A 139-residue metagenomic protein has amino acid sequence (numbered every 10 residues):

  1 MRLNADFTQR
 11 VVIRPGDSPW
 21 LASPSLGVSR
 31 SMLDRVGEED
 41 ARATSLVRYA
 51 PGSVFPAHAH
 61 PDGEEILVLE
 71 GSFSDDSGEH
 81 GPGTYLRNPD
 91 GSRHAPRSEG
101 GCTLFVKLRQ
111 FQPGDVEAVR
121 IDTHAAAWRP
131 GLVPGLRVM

Functional and structural regions predicted by a protein language model:
M1-E39, R109-M139: A short, N-terminal "cap"/entry segment at the start of jelly-roll beta-barrel domains of the cupin/DSBH fold
G27, A43, D62: Exposed loop/turn and edge beta-strand positions of beta-sandwich/beta-sheet ligand-binding modules
V28, E79, D90-V116: Ligand-binding loop in jelly-roll beta-barrel domains
R42-T44, T103: Structural motif
S45-L46, F55-H60, S77-G78, P96-S98: Short histidine-centered beta-strand/loop micro-motifs that create catalytic or ligand/metal-coordination sites
A50-S53, H60-D75, P82: Glycine- and acidic-residue-biased ligand/ion/polar-headgroup-sensing regions
S53-P56, S74, L86, D90-A95: Histidine-centered metal-chelating micro-motifs
